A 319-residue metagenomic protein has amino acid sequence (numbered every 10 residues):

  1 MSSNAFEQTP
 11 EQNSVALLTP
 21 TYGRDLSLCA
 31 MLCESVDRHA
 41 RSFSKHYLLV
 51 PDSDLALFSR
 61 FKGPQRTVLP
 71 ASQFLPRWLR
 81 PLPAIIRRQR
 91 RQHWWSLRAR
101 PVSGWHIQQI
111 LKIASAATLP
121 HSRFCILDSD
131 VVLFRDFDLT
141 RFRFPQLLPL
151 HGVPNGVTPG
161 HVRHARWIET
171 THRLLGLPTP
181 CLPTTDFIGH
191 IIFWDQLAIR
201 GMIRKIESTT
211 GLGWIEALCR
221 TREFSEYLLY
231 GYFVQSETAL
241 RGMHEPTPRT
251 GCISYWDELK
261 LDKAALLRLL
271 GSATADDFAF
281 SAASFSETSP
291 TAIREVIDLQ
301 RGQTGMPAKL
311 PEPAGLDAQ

Functional and structural regions predicted by a protein language model:
M1-E34: N-proximal low-complexity "stem/linker" segments adjacent to membrane-targeting elements
E34-F43: Short, acidic, metal-binding catalytic loop of nucleotide-sugar glycosyltransferases
L57, F61-A114: Active-site-proximal specificity loops/subdomain of glycosyltransferases
F124: Short aromatic/hydrophobic "clamp" motif used to bind/position activated sugar donors
D128-V132: The conserved acidic donor/metal-binding loop of glycosyltransferases
L133-W167: Conserved donor-nucleotide/metal-binding helix-loop-beta segment in metal-dependent transferases, i.e., the alpha-helix
P178-L267: Catalytic core and acceptor-binding pocket of nucleotide-sugar-dependent glycosyltransferases
C252-Q319: Long, low-complexity C-terminal extensions of enzymes
